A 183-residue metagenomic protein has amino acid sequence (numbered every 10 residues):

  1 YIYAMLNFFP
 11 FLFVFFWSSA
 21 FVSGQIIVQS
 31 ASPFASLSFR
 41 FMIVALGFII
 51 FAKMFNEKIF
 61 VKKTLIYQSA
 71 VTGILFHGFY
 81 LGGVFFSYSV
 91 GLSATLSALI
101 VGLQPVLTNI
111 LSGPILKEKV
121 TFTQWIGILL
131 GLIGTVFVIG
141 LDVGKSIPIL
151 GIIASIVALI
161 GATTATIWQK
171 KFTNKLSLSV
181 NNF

Functional and structural regions predicted by a protein language model:
I2-S38, S146-K171: Glycine-/small-residue-enriched transmembrane alpha-helix faces in small-molecule transporters and effluxers
P10, T64-T72, V120-L132, G151-I152 (+1 more regions): Cytoplasmic-side transmembrane-helix entry/capping segments in multi-pass membrane proteins
V14-S18, T72-L81, P105, I139 (+1 more regions): Transmembrane alpha-helical core positions of polytopic small-molecule transporters
S19-A31, I43, L81-L92, I100 (+2 more regions): Juxtamembrane C-cap of transmembrane helices in multi-pass membrane transport proteins
A20-F21, I49-I100, F137: Specific transmembrane alpha-helical segments of multi-pass solute transporters/efflux pumps, especially DMT/EamA
A35-L46, F85-K119, A158: Specific alpha-helical transmembrane segments that line the substrate/conduction pathway and gating interfaces
V44-A52, L81, P105-G113, I128-G131 (+2 more regions): Hydrophobic transmembrane alpha-helices of multi-pass small-molecule transporters
F48, V120-G140, L159: Hydrophobic transmembrane alpha-helices of multi-pass small-molecule transport proteins
